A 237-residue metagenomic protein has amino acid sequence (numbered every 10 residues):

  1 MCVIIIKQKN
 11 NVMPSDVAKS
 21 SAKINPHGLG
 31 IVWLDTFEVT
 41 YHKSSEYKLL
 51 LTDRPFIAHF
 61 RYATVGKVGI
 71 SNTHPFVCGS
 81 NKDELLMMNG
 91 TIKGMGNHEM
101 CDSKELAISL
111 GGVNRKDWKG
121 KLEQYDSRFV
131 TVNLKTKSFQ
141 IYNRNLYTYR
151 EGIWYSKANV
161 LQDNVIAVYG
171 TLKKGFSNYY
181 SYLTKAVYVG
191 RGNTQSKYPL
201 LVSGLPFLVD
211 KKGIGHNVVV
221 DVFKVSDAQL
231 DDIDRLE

Functional and structural regions predicted by a protein language model:
M1-E46, F56, L146-I153: Extreme N-terminus nucleophile/cap motif
C2, D83-G96: Conserved beta-strand-loop-short alpha-helix elements that form and flank the Mn2+/Mg2+-coordinating active site
C2-K7, G28-L34, H74-V77, S127-Q140: Short beta-strand scaffold segments in enzyme catalytic cores
I31, G90, I233: Residue-level signal for inorganic ion chemistry
G66-L85: Acidic loop->beta-strand submotif enriched in PP2C/PPM serine/threonine phosphatases
G66-V68, M95-N97, G175-L183: Cytochrome P450 core scaffold surrounding the K-helix E-X-X-R motif and the conserved "meander" helix-loop region
K93-T148: Short histidine
G112, S127, N145-L146, N159-E237: Glycine-aromatic micro-motifs
